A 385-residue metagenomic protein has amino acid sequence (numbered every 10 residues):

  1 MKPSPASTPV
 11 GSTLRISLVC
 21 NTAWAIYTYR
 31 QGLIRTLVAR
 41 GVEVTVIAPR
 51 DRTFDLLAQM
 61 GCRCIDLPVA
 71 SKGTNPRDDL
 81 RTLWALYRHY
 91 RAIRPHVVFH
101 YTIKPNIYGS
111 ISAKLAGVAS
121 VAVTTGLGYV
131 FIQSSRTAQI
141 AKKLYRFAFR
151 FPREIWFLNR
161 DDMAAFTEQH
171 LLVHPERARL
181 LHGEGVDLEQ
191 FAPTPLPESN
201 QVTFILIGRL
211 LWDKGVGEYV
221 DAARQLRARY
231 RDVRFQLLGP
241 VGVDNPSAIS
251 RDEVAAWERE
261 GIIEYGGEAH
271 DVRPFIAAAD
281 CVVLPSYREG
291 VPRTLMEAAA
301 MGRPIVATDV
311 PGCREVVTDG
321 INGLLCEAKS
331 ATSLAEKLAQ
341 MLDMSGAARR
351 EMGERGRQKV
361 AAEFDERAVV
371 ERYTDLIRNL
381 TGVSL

Functional and structural regions predicted by a protein language model:
K2-P3, T74-D78, T167-E168, H182-Q201 (+1 more regions): Acidic anion/phosphate-binding donor-loop and adjacent secondary structure in glycosyltransferase catalytic cores
A48-R52, I207, R234-I249: Glycosyltransferase donor-sugar binding loop
I65, R146-P193: Donor nucleotide-sugar binding/catalytic pocket of nucleotide-sugar-dependent glycosyltransferases
P195-K214, Y219-A223, Q236: Conserved donor-binding/catalytic core segment of Leloir-type glycosyltransferases
E268, Y287: Aromatic "clamp/platform" in nucleotide-sugar-dependent glycosyltransferases that forms part of the donor/acceptor
P304-A307, V317: Short hydrophobic beta-strand element within catalytic cores of glycosyltransferases and related nucleotide-activated
T318-G320, L324-A331, Q340-G346: Conserved acidic donor-binding segment of nucleotide-sugar-dependent glycosyltransferases
A347-E363, V369-D375: A short, well-ordered alpha-helix in the C-terminal region of glycosyltransferases
